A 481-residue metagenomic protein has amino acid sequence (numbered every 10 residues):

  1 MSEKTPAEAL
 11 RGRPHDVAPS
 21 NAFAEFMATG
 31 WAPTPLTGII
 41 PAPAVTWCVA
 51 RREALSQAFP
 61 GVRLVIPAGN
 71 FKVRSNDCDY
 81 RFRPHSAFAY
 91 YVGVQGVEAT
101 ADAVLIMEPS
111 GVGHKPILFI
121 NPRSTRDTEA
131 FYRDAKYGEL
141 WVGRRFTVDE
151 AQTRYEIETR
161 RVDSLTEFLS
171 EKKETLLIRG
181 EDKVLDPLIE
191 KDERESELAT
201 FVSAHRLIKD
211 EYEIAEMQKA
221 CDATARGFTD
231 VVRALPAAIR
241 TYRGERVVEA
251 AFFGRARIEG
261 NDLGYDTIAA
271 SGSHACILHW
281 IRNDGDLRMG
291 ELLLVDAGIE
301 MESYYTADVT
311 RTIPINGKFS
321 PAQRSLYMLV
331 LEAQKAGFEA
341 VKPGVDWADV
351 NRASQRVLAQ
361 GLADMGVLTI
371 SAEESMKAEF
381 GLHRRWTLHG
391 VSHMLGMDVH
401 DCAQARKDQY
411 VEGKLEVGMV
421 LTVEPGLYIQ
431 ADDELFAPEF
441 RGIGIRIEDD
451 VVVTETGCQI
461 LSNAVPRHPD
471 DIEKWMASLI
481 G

Functional and structural regions predicted by a protein language model:
M1-G481: Active-site neighborhoods and metal-handling regions in enzymes and metal-associated proteins
